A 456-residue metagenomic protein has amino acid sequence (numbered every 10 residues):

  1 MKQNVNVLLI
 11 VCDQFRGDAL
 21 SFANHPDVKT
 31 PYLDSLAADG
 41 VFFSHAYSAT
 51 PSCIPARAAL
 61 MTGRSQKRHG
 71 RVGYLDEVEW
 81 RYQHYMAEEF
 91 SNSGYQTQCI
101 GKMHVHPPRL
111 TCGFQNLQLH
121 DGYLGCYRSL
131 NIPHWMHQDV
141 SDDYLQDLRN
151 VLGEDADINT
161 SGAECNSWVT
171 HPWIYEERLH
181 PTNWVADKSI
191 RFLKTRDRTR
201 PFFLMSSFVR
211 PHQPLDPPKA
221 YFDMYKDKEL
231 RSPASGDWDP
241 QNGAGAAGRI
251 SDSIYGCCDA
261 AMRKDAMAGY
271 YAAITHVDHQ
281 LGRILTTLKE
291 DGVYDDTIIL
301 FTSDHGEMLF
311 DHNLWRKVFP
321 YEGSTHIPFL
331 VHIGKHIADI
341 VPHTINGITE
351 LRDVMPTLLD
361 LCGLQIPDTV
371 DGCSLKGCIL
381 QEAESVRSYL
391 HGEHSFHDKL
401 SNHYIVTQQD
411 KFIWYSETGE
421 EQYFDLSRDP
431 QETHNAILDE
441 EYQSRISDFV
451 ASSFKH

Functional and structural regions predicted by a protein language model:
M1-I413, E420-E421, P430-A451: Formylglycine-dependent sulfatase
F424: Extracellular C-type lectin-like domains
S427: Residues forming the ATP-binding cleft of Hanks-type serine/threonine protein kinase domains
F454-H456: C-terminal "closing" transmembrane helix and its immediate cytosolic amphipathic cap in multi-pass membrane proteins
